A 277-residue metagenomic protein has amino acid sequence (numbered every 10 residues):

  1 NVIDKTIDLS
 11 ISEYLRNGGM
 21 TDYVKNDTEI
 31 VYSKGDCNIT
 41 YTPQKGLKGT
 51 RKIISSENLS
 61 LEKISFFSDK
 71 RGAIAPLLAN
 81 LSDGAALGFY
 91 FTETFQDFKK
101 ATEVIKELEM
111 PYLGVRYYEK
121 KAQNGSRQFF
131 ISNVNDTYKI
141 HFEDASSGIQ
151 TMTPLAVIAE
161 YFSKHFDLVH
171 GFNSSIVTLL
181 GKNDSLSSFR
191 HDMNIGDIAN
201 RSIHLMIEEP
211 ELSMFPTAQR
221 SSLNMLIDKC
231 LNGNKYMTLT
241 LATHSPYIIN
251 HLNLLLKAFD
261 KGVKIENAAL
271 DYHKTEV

Functional and structural regions predicted by a protein language model:
N1, V134-V277: Switch/communication elements of ASCE P-loop NTPase nucleotide-binding domains
N1-L113, Y118-A122, N232-M237, I249-E276: P-loop NTPase switch/coupling surface
I30-Y32, Y41, F67, Y117 (+5 more regions): Generic structural hydrophobic/aromatic packing signal, biased to beta-strands
N58, G72-L78, Y112-A156: A structural/positional concept
